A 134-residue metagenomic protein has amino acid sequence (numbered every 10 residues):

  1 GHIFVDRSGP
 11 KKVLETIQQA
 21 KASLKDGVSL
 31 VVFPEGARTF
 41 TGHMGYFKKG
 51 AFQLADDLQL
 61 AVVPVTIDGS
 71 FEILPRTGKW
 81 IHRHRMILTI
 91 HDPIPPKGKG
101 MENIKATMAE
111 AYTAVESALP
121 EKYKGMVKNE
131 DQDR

Functional and structural regions predicted by a protein language model:
G1-K11: Catalytic core of membrane glycerolipid acyltransferases/transacylases, capturing the structured, soluble-facing
V13-R134: Non-catalytic C-terminal accessory region of glycerolipid acyltransferases and related lyso-lipid remodeling enzymes
